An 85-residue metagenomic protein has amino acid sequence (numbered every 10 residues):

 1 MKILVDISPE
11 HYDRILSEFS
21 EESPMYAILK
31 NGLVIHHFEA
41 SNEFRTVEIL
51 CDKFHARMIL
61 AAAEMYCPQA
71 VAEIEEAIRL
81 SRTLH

Functional and structural regions predicted by a protein language model:
M1-K2, R79-H85: Short intrinsically disordered terminal tails
K2-I28: N-terminal acidic leader/helix
H11-Y12, A70, I74-R82: Long, compositionally biased, charged low-complexity segments
R14-I15, V47-E48, R82-L84: Short, solvent-exposed polar/charged micro-motifs at secondary-structure junctions
F19-V71: Acidic, low-complexity, intrinsically disordered interaction modules
